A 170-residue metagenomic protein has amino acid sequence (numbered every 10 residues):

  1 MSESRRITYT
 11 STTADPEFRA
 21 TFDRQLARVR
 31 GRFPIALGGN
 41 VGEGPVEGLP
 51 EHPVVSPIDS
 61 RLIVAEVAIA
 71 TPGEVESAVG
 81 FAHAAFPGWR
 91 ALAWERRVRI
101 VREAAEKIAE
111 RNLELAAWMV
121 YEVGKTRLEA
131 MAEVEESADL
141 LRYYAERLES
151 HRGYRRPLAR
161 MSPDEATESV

Functional and structural regions predicted by a protein language model:
M1-V64: Hydrophobic face of amphipathic alpha-helices that form TPR/SEL1-like repeat modules and related alpha-solenoid
I7-T8, R99, S162: Small/flexible residues
T13, F22, L26, L37 (+4 more regions): Generic alpha-helical secondary structure signal
E43, L49, V55, S60-R156: Glycine-rich loop-to-alpha-helix module at the N-terminal edge of alpha/beta enzyme cores
Y154-V170: Conserved small-residue-rich beta-alpha loop and adjacent elements that most often cradle the phosphate/pyrophosphate
